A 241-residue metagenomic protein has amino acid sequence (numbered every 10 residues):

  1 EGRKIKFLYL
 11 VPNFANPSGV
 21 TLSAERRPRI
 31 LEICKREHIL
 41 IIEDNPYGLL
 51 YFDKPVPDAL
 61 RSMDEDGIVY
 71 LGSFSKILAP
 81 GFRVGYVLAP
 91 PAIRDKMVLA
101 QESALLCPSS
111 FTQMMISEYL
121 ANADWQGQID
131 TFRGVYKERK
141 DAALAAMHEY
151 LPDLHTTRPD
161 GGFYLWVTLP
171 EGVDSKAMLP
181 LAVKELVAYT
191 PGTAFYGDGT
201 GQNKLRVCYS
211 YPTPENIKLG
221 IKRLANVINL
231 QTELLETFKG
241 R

Functional and structural regions predicted by a protein language model:
E1-R241: PLP-dependent class I/II
